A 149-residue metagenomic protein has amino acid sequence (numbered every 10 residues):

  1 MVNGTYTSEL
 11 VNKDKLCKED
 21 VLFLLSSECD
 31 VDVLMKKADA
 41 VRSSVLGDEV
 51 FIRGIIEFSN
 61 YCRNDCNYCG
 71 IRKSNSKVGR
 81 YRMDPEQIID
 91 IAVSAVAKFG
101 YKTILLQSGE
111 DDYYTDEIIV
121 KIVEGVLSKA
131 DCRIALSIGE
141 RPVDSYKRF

Functional and structural regions predicted by a protein language model:
M1-D65: Flexible, acidic/Gly-rich N-terminal and inter-domain linker regions that tether and position cofactor-handling modules
S44-K98: Active-site cofactor/substrate anionic-group-binding motifs, chiefly glycine- and Lys/Arg-rich phosphate-binding loops
K73-I89, A95-I119, V123-F149: Core AdoMet radical
